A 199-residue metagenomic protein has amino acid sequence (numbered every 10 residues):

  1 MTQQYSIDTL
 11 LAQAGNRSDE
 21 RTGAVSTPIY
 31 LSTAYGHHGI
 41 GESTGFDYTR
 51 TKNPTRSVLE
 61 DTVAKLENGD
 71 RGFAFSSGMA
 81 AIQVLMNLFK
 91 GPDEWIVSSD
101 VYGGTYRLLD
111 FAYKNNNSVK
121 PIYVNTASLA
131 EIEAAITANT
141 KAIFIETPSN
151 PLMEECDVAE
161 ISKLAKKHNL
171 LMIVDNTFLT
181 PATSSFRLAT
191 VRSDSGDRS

Functional and structural regions predicted by a protein language model:
M1-F46: N-terminal glycine-rich, Lys/His-bearing helix-loop that initiates the first secondary-structure elements of many
I7-L11, D61-K65, V191: Short, hydrophobic/aliphatic alpha-helical segments
S26, D70-R71, R192: Residue-level detector of short coil/turn "hinge" positions at structural boundaries
P28, R56-E60, V158: A general structural signal for well-ordered alpha-helical segments in protein cores
A34-Q83, N87-L88, G104-A112: Conserved N-terminal alpha-helix of the aminotransferase class I/II PLP-enzyme fold
A74-S199: Conserved PLP-enzyme active-site core in the AAT-like
